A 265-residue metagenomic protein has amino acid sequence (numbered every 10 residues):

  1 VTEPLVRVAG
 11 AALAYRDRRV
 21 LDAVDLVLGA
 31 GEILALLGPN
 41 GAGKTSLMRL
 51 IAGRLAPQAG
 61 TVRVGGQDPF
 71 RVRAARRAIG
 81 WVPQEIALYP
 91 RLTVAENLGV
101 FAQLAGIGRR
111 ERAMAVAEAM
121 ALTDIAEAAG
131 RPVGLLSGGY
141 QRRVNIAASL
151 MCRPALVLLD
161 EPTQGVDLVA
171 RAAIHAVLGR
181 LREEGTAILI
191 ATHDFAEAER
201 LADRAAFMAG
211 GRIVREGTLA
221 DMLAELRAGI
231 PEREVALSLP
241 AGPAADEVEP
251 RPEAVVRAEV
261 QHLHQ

Functional and structural regions predicted by a protein language model:
L37-P39: The feature captures the beta-strand-to-loop junction immediately N-terminal to the Walker
A52: Helix-to-loop junction immediately C-terminal to a conserved catalytic motif
G60-F70, A75: Conserved ABC transporter NBD signature motif
G99, Q103, R110-A128: Conserved ABC ATPase "signature" region
V157-D160: Catalytic Walker B motif of ABC-type/P-loop ATPase nucleotide-binding domains
E216-G217: ABC ATPase "signature
